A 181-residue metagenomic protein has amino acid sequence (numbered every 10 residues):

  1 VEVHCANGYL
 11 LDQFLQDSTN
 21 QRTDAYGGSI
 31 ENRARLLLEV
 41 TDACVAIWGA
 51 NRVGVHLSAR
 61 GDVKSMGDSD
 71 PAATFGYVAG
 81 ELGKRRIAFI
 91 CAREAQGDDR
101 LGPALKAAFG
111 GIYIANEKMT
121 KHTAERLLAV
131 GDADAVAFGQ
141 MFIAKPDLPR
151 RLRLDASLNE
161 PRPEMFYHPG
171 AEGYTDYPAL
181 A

Functional and structural regions predicted by a protein language model:
V1-A181: Flavin-dependent oxidoreductase catalytic cores
